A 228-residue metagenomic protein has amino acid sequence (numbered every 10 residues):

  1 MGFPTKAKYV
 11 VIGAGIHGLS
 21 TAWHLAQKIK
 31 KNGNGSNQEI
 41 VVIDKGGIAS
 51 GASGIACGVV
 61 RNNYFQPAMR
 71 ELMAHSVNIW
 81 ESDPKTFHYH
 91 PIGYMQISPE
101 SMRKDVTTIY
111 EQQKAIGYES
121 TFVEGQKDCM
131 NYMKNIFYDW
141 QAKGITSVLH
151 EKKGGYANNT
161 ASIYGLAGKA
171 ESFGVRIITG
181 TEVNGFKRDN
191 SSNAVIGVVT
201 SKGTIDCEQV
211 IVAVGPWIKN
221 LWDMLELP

Functional and structural regions predicted by a protein language model:
G2-H17, V41: Beta1/beta-strand and adjacent pyrophosphate-binding region of the FAD-binding site in flavoprotein oxidoreductases
H17, I48, W217: Conserved Rossmann-like nucleotide-cofactor binding loop
S20: Short alpha-helical segment within the catalytic ATP-binding CA
W23, Q27-K31, Y164, G168 (+2 more regions): Short, well-ordered alpha-helices that flank and scaffold nucleotide-derived cofactor binding pockets
A26-S53: Glycine-rich FAD pyrophosphate-binding loop
C57-Y138, I145: Dinucleotide-binding Rossmann-like beta1-alpha1 core, especially the glycine-rich loop that anchors the ADP
L149-Q209, A213-N220: Helical element adjacent to the flavin cofactor pocket in flavoenzyme catalytic cores
N220-P228: Glycine-rich beta-alpha-beta "Rossmann" dinucleotide-binding loop(s) and their flanking helix/strand
